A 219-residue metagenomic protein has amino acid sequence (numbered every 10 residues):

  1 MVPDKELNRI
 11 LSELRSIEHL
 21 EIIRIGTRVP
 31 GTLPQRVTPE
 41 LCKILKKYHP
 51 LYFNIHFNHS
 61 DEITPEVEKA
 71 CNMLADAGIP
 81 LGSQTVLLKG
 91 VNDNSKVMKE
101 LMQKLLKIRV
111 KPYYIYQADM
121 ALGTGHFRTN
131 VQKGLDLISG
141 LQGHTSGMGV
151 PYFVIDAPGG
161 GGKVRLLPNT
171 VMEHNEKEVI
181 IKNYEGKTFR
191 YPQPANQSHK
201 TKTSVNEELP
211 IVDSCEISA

Functional and structural regions predicted by a protein language model:
M1-T145: Conserved AdoMet/S-adenosylmethionine-binding subsite of the radical SAM
L106-A219: Auxiliary Fe-S-binding modules of radical SAM enzymes
